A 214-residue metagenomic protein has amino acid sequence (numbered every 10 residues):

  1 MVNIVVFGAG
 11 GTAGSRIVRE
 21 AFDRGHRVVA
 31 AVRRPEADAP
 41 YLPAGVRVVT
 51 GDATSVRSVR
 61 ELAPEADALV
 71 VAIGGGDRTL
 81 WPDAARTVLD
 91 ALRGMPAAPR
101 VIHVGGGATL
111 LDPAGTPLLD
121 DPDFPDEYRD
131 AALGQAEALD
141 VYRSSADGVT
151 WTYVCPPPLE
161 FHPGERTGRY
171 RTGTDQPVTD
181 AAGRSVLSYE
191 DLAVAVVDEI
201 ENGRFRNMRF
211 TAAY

Functional and structural regions predicted by a protein language model:
I4-R24: N-terminal Rossmann NAD(P)H-binding glycine-rich loop of SDR-like oxidoreductase domains
F7-G10, V101, D175, A181-Y214: Mid/C-terminal beta-alpha module of Rossmann-like enzyme folds, strongest in SDR-family dehydrogenases/epimerases
A31-E36, D52-A53: N-terminal Rossmann-fold cofactor-binding loop
R47-A66: Conserved Rossmann-fold cofactor-binding substructure of NAD(P)-dependent oxidoreductases
V71-V104, L133-E137, V141: NAD(P)-cofactor binding segment of oxidoreductase domains
H103-R143, V154: Catalytic loop of short-chain dehydrogenase/reductase
G115, G148, F161-G168, E199-M208: Glycine/proline-rich active-site loop of Rossmann-fold NAD(P)-dependent oxidoreductases
D140-H162: Conserved beta-loop-beta element that borders a ligand/cofactor-binding pocket
